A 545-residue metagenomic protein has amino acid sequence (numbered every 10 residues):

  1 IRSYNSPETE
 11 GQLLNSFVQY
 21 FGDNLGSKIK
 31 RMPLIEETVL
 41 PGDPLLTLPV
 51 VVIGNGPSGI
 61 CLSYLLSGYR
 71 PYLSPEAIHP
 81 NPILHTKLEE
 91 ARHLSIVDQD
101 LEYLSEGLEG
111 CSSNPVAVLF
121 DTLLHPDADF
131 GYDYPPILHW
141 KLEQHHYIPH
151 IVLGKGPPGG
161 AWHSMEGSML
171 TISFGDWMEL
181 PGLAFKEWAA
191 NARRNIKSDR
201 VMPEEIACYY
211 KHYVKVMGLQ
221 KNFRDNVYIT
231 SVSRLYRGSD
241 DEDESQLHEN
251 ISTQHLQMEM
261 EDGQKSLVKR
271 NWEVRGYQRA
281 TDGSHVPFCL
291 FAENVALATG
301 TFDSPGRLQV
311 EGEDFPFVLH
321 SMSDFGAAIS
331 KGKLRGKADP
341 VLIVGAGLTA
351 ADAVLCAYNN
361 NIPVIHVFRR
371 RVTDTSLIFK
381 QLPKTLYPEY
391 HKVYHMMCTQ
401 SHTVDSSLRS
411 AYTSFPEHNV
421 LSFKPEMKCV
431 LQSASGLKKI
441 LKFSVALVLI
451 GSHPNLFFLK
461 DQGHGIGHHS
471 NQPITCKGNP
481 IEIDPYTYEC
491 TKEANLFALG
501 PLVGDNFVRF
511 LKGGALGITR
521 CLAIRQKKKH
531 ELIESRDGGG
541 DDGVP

Functional and structural regions predicted by a protein language model:
R2-S6, E10-V50, L65-F130, Q257-S266 (+3 more regions): Extreme N-terminal leader/targeting segments of oxidoreductases
G22-V39, M202-E205, Y209, F288 (+3 more regions): Glycine-rich dinucleotide-binding loop and its adjacent helix/turn
L45-L48, V52-P75, V97, V116 (+3 more regions): Rossmann-like dinucleotide/flavin-binding elements
I78-Y132, E143-Y209, V367-Y387, R509: Glycine-rich active-site loop/strand segments that organize a redox cofactor
N81-I83, L377-F379, I524-P545: Active-site-proximal substrate-binding core of FAD-dependent oxidoreductases
A192-N294, T299-T301, N419-Q432, K442-V445: Feature captures the FAD/FMN-dependent oxidoreductase FAD-binding
K265-N271, N359-P473, D537: A Rossmann-like FAD-binding core segment of flavoenzymes
A292, A298-T299, P305, V344 (+3 more regions): Short, well-ordered coil/turn residues at beta-beta hairpins and beta-strand->alpha-helix junctions within
